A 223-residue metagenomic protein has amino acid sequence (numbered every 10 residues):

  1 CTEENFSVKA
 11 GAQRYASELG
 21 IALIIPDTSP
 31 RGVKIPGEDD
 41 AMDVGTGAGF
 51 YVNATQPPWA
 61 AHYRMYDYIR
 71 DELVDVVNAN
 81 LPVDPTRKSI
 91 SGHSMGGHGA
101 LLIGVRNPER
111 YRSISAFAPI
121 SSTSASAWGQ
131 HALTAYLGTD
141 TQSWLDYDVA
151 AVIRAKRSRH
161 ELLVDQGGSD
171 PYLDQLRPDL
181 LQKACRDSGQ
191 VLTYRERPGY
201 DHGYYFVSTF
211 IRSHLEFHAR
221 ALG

Functional and structural regions predicted by a protein language model:
C1-G223: Non-catalytic cap/lid and distal C-terminal segments of serine-dependent acyl enzymes
